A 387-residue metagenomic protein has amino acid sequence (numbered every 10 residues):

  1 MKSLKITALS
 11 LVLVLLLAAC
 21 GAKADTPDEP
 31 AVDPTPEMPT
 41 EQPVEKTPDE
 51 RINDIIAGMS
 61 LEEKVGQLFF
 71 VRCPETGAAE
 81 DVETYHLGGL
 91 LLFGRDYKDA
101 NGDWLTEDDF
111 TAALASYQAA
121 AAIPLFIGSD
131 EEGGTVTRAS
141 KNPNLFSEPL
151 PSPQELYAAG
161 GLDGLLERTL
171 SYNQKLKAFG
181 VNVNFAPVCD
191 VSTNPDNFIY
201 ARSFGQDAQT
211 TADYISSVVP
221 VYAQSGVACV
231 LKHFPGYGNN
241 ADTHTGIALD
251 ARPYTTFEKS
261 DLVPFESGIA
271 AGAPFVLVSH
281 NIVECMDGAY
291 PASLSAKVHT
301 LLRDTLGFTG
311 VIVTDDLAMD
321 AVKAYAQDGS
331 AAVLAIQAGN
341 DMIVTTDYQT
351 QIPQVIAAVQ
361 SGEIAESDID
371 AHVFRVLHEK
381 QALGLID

Functional and structural regions predicted by a protein language model:
M1-A8: Bacterial N-terminal signal peptides that target proteins for export
L16-A19: C-terminal motif of bacterial Sec signal peptides marking the signal peptidase cleavage site
G21-E83, T305, A324-D387: Preference for extracellular/luminal or secreted protein segments
Q67, A122-F126, V181-N182, A223-A228 (+2 more regions): Short, well-ordered coil/turn segments that N-cap beta-strands
E80-T211, H233, G238-A251, S279-L294 (+1 more regions): Enzymes and membrane/adaptor proteins characterized by extended Gly/Ser/Thr/Asp/Glu-rich, aromatic-dotted
Y214-H233, S260-A273: Phosphate/pyrophosphate-binding betaalpha-module
L249-E258, L262: Extracellular glycoside hydrolase catalytic/binding regions
